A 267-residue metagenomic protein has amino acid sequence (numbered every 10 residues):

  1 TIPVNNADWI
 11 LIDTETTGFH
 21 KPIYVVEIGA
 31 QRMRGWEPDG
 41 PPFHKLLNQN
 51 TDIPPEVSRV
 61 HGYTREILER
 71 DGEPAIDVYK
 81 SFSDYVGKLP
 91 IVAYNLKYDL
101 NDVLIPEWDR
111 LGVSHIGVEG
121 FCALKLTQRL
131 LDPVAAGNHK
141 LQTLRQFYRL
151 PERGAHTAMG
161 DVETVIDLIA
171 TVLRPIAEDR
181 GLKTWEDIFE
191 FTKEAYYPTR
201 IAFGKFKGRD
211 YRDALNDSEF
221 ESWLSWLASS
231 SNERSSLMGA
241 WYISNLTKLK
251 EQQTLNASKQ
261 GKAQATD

Functional and structural regions predicted by a protein language model:
T1, A170-D267: Acidic two-metal-ion nuclease catalytic site recognized across multiple nuclease folds, prominently DnaQ/RNase D-T
T1-V118, P133-H156: Conserved non-catalytic scaffold segment of RNase H-like nuclease domains
P106-R110, R129, F147, L168-P175: Active-site catalytic microenvironments for nucleophilic, acid-base chemistry
S114-Q128: Conserved beta-strand -> loop -> alpha-helix junction used to position metal-binding or nucleic-acid-contacting
T157-A170: Acidic, divalent-metal-coordinating active-site segment for phosphoryl/phosphodiester hydrolysis, typified by short
